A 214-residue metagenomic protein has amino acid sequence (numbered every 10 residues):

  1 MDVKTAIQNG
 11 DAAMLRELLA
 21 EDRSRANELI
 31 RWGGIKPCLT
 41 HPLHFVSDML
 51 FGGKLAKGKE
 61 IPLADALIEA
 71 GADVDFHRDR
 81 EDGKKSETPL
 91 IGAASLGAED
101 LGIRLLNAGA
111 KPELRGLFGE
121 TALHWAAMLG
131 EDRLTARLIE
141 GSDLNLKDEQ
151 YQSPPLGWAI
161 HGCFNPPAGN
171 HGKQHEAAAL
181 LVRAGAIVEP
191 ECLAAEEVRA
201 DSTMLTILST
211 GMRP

Functional and structural regions predicted by a protein language model:
M1-P42: N-terminal segments that cap or nucleate solenoid repeat domains
T5-G10, P37, F45-E60, G92-A98 (+3 more regions): Ankyrin repeat A-helix N-terminal signature
L19-R25, P62-V74, I103-K111, A136-L144 (+2 more regions): Ankyrin repeat domain, specifically the short helix-to-loop turn at the C-terminus of the second helix of each repeat
N27-R31, F76-R78, E113-R115, L146-D148 (+1 more regions): Ankyrin repeat boundary signal
L39, S86, G119, Y151-Q152: Start-of-repeat signature of ankyrin repeats
E81-L101, N107-A108, E113-E120, W125-M128: Eukaryote-skewed repeat-based solenoidal scaffolds used as protein-protein interaction platforms, primarily
D132-R183: Ankyrin-repeat and related helical/solenoid repeat scaffolds used for protein-protein interactions
A159, H171, H175-R213: Leucine-rich solenoid repeat scaffolds
